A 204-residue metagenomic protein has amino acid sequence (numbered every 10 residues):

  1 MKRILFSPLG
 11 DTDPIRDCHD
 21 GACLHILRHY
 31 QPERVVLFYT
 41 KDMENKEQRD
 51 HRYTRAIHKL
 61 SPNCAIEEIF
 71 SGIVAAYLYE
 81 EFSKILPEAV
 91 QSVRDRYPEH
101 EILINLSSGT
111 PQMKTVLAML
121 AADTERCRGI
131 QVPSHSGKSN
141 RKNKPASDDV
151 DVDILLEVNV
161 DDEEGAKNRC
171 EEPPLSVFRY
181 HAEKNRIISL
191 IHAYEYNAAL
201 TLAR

Functional and structural regions predicted by a protein language model:
M1-L103, Q112-R204: Long, low-complexity, Lys/Arg-enriched
